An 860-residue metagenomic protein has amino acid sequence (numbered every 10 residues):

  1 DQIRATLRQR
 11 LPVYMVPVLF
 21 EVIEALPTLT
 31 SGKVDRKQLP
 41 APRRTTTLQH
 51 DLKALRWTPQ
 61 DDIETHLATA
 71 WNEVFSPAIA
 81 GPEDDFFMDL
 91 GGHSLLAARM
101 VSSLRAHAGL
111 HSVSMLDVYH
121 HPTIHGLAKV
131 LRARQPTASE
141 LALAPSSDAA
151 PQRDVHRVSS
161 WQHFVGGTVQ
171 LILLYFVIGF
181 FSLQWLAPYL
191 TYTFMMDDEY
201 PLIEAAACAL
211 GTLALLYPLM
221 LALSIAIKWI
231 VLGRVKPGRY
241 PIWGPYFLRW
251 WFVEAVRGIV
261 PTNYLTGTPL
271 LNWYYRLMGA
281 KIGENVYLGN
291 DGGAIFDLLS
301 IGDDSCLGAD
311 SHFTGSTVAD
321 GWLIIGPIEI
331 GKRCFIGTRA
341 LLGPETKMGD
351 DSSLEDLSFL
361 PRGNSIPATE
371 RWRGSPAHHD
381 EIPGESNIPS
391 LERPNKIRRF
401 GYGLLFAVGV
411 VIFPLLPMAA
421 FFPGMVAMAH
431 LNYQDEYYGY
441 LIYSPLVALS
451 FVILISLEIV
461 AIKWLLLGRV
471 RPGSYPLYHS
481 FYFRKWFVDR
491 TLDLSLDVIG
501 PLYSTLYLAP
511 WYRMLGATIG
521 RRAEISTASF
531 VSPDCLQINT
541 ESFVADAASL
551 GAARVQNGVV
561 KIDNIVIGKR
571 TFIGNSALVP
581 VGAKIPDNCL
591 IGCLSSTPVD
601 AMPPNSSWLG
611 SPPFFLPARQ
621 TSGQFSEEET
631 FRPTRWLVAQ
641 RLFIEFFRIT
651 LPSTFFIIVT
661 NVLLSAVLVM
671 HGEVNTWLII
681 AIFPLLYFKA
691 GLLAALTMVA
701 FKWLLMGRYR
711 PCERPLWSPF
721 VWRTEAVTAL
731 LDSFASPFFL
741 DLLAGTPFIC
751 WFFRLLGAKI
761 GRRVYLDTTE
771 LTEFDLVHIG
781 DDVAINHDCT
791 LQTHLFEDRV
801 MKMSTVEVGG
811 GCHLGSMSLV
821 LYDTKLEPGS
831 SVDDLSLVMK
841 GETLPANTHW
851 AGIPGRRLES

Functional and structural regions predicted by a protein language model:
D1-W57, E64, A68: AMP-dependent adenylate-forming
Q2-A5, Q9, K53-A80, L95-H107: Thiotemplate assembly-line natural product biosynthesis machinery
L7, V18-F20, G32, W71 (+9 more regions): Generic structural signal for small/hydrophobic residues in well-ordered secondary structure, especially within
R8-M15, F75, R134-A138: A short N-terminal helical cap/helix-turn-helix that marks the beginning of AMP-binding/adenylate-forming
L11-V34, M88, L96-R99, G109-V130: AMP-binding/adenylate-forming catalytic domain of the ANL superfamily
R43, T47-Q49, A138-Q152: Intrinsically disordered or compositionally simple regulatory linkers and C-terminal tails in signal-transduction
H125, S146-G279, N364-G516, P604-G757 (+1 more regions): Terminal amphipathic alpha-helical/low-complexity segments used for targeting or macromolecular assembly
Y275-R276, K281-H379, Y512-R513, T518-F615 (+3 more regions): Structural signal for interior beta-strand "rungs" in well-ordered beta-sheet cores of soluble enzyme domains
